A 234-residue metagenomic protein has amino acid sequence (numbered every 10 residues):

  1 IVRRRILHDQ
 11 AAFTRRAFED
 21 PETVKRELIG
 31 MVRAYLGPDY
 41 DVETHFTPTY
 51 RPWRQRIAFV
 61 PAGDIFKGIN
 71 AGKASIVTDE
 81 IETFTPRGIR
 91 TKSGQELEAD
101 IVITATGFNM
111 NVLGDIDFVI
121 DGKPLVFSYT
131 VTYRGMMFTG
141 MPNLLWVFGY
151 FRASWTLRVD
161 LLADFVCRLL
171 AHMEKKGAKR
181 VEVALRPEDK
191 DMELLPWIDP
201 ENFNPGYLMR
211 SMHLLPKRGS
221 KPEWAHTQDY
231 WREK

Functional and structural regions predicted by a protein language model:
I1-G63, M137, P200-K234: Flavin (FAD/FMN)-binding glycine-rich loop and adjacent Rossmann-like elements that form
R5, T132, N143-K234: C-terminal, flexible cofactor-proximal segment of oxidoreductases
F18-E174: Flavin (primarily FAD) cofactor-binding/catalytic cores of flavoenzymes
